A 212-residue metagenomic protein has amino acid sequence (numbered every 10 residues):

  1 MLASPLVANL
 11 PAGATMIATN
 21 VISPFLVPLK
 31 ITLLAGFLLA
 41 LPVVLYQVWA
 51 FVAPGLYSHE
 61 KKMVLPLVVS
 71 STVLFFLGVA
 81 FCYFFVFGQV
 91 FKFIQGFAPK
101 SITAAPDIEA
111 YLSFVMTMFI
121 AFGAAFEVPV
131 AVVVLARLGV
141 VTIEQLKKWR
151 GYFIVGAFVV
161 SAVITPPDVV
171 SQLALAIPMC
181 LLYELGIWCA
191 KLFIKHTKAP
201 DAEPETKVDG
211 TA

Functional and structural regions predicted by a protein language model:
M1-A212: Membrane topogenic/interface segments and analogous intrinsically disordered interaction regions
